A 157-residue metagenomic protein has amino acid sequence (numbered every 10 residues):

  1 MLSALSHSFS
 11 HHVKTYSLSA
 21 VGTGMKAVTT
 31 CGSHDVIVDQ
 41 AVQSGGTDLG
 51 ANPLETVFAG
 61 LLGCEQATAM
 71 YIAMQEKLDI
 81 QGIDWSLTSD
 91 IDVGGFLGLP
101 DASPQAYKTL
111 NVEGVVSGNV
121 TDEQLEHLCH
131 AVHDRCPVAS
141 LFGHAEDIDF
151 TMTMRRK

Functional and structural regions predicted by a protein language model:
M1-A59, A69-K157: Extended beta-strand/beta-hairpin segments
L61-E65: Alpha-helical metal-binding/catalytic segments enriched in His/Glu/Asp
